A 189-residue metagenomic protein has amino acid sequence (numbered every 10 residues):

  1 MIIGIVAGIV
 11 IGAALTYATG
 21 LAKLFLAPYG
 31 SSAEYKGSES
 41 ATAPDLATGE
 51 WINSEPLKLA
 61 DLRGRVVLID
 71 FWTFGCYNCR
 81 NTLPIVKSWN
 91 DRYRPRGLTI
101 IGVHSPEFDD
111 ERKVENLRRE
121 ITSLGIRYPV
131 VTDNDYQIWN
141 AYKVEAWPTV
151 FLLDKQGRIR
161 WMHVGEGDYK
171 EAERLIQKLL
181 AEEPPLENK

Functional and structural regions predicted by a protein language model:
M1-L26, R174-K189: Non-globular targeting/processing and membrane-anchoring segments
A22-A60: N-terminal "domain-start" segment that seeds a small globular fold
P44, Y77-N78, P84-S88, P129 (+2 more regions): Proline-centered helix-kink/hinge sites
L57-R80, V86, I100: Short active-site neighborhood of thiol/selenol oxidoreductases, capturing the structured segment around
A60, Y77, D109, R160 (+1 more regions): Nucleotide phosphate-binding site architecture
R63-V67, P95-T99, G125-P129, K155-R158: Loop/turn elements at helix/coil->beta-strand transitions in domains of secreted/extracellular proteins
R80-L124, V131-N140: Structural microenvironment flanking redox-active thiols in thiol-disulfide oxidoreductases
E120-Y128, T132-Q177: Thiol/disulfide oxidoreductase modules built on the thioredoxin-like
